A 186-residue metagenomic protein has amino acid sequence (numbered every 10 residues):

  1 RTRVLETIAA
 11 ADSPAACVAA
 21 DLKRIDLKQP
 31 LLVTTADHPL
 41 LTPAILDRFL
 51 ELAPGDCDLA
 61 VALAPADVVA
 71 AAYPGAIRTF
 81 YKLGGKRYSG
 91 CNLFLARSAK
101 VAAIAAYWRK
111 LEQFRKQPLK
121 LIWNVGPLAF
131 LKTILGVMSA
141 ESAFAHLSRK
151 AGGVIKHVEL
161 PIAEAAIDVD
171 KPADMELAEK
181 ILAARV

Functional and structural regions predicted by a protein language model:
R1-P30, L40-L41: Short phosphate-binding loop-to-helix
L5-E6, V154-K156: Conserved beta-strand segments of alpha/beta enzyme cores
T34-A36: Active-site acidic Asp-centered loop
L41-R149, L160-E164: Conserved core of the sugar-phosphate nucleotidyltransferase
F144, A183-V186: SAM-dependent methyltransferases
K156-E159, D168: Conserved active-site beta-strand element of glycosyltransferases/polysaccharide synthases
K171: Short, conserved phosphate/pyrophosphate- and ester-handling motifs at nucleotide-, phospho-/glycolipid
M175-K180: Short amphipathic alpha-helices within nucleic acid-binding modules
